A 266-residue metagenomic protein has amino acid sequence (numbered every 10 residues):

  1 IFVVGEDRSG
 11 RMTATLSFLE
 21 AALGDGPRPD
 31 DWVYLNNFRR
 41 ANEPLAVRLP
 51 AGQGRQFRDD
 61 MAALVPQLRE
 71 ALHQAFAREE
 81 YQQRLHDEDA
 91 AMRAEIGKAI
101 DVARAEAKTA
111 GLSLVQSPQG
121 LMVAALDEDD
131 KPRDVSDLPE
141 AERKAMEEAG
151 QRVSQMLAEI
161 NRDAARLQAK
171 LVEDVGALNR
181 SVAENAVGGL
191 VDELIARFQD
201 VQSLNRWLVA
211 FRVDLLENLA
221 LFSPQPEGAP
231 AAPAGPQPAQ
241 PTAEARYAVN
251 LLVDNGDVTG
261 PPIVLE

Functional and structural regions predicted by a protein language model:
I1-E266: Non-catalytic accessory segments flanking P-loop/AAA+ NTPase cores
